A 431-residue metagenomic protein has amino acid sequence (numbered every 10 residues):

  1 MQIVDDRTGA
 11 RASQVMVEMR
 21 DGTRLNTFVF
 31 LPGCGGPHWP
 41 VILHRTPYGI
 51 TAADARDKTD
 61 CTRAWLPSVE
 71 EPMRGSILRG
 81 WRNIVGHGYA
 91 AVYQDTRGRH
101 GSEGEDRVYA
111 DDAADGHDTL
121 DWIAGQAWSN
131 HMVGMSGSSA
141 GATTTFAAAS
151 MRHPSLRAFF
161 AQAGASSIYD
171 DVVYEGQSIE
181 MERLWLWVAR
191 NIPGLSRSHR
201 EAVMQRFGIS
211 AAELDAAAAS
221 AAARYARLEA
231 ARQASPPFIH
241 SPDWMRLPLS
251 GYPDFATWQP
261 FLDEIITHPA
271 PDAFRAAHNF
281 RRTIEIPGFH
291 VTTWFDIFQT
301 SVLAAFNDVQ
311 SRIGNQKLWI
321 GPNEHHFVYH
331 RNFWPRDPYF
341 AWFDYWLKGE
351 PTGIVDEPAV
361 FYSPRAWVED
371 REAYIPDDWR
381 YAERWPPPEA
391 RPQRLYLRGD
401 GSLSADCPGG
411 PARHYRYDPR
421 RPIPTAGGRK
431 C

Functional and structural regions predicted by a protein language model:
M1-G35: N-terminal cap/lid segment of alpha/beta-hydrolase-fold proteins
P37-P47: Short beta-strand element of the alpha/beta-hydrolase
R63, P67-E70, R74-G86, S150-R152 (+1 more regions): Accessory cap/linker subdomain of secreted extracellular hydrolases
S76, R107-Q126: Alpha/beta-hydrolase active-site loop
W128-S139: Alpha/beta-hydrolase fold nucleophile elbow
A142-H153: Short glycine-enriched nucleophile-adjacent loop and the immediately C-terminal alpha-helix near the catalytic center
F207-R246, Y329-C431: C-terminal, loop-rich substrate-recognition/catalytic regions characterized by aromatic stacking residues
H290-T292: Short beta-strand/loop motif that positions the catalytic acidic residue of the alpha/beta-hydrolase fold
